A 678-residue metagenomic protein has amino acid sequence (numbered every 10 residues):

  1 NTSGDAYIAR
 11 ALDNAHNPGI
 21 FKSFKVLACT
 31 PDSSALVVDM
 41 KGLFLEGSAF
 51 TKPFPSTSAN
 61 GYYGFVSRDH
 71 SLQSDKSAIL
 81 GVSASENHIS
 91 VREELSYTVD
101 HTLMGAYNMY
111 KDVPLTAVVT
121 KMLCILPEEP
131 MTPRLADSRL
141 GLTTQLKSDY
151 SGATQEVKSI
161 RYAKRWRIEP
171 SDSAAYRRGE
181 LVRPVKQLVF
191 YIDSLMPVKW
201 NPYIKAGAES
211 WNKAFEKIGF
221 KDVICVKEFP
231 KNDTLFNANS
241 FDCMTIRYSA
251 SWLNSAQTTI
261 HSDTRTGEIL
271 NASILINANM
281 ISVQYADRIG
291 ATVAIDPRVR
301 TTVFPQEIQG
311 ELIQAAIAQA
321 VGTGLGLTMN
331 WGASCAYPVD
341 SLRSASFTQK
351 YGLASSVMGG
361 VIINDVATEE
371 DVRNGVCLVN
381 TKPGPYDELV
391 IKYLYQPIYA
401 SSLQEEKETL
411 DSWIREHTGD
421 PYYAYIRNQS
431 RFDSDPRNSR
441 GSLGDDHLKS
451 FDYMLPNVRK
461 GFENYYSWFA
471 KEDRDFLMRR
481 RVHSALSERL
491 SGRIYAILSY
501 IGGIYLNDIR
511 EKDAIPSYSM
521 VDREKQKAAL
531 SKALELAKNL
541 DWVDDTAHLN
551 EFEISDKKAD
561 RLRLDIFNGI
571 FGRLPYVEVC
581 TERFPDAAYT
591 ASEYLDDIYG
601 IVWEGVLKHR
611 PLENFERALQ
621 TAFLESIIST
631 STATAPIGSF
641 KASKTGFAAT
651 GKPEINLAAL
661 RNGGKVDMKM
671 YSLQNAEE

Functional and structural regions predicted by a protein language model:
N1-M196, A214, I218, F229-I281 (+6 more regions): Auxiliary tRNA-acceptor-end handling modules of aminoacyl-tRNA synthetases
Y7, V198-W200, V283-Q284, V366-T368: Short, solvent-exposed loop/turn elements at domain surfaces
P197-V223: Zn2+-dependent metallopeptidase catalytic core
W200-G207, Q309, I313, I317 (+1 more regions): Stable alpha-helical elements in mature extracytoplasmic
W211, G267, G326: Divalent metal-coordination and catalytic microenvironments
E228-S249, E311-A367: The catalytic-center signature of Zn2+-dependent metalloproteases
Q257, S262, G267-I276, Q314-T323 (+3 more regions): Extended catalytic-interface subdomain
S334-E678: Conserved catalytic/binding loops enriched for acidic/polar residues
